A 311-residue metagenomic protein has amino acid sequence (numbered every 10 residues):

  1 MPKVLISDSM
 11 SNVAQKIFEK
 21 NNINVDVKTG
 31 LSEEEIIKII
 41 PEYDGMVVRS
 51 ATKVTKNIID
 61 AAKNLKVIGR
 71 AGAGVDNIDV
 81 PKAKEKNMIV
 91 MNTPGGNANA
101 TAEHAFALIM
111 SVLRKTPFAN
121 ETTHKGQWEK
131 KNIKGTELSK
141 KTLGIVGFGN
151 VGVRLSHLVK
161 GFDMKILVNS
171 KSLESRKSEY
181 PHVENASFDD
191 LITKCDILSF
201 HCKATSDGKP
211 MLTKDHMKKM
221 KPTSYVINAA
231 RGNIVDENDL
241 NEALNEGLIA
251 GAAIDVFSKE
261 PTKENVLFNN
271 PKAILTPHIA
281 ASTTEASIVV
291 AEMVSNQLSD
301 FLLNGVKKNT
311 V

Functional and structural regions predicted by a protein language model:
M1, L65, S139-T142, K214 (+1 more regions): Phosphate-coordination loops involved in phosphoryl transfer and adenosine-cofactor binding
M1-Y43, D163-L167, L298, L302: N-terminal glycine-/charge-rich "phosphate-binding" loop or analogous flexible N-terminal tail
L5-D8, N24-D26, S32-E33, D44-N120 (+1 more regions): Phosphate/diphosphate ligand-binding glycine-rich loop within oxidoreductases
V13-K20, D60, I78-E85, L173-P181 (+1 more regions): Short loop/helix-cap segments at secondary-structure boundaries that form the rim of catalytic
K53-I59, S172-V266, S282: Rossmann-like adenosine-cofactor binding region
K84, M91-H104, K134, V256-V311: C-terminal helix-to-coil terminal segments
K86-M88, T93-T142, R154-H157, G161 (+3 more regions): Phosphate-binding beta-alpha-beta segment of Rossmann-like dinucleotide-binding domains, i.e., the NAD(P)
F148-G149: Glycine-rich Rossmann-fold phosphate-binding loop(s) that bind the pyrophosphate of adenine dinucleotide cofactors
